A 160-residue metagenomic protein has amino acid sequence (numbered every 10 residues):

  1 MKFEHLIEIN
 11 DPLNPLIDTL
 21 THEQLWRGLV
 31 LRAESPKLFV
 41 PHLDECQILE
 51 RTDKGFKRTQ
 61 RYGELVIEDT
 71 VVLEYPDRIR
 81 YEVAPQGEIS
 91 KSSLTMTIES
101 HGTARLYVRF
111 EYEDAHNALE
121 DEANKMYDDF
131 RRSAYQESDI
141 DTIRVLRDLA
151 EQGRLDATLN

Functional and structural regions predicted by a protein language model:
M1-Q47: Hydrophobic ligand-binding cavity/cleft-lining segments
F3-H5, R58, D69, Y81 (+2 more regions): Hydrophobic residues positioned within well-ordered beta-strands of beta-sheet architectures
I9-D11, Y62-E64, Y112-H116: Beta-strand elements of well-folded, non-transmembrane domains
F39-P41, E64, I89-K91: Short solvent-exposed loop/turn micro-motifs enriched in small/polar/acidic residues
D44-Q47, I67-V72, K91-S100: Hydrophobic/aromatic beta-strand elements that line small-molecule binding cavities or substrate pockets in beta-rich
I48-Q86: Glycine-rich portal/gate segments that line the openings of hydrophobic small-molecule binding cavities
Q86-E137: Beta-strand/loop substructures that line and gate deep hydrophobic ligand-binding cavities in soluble
A123-N160: A conserved amphipathic terminal alpha-helix motif
